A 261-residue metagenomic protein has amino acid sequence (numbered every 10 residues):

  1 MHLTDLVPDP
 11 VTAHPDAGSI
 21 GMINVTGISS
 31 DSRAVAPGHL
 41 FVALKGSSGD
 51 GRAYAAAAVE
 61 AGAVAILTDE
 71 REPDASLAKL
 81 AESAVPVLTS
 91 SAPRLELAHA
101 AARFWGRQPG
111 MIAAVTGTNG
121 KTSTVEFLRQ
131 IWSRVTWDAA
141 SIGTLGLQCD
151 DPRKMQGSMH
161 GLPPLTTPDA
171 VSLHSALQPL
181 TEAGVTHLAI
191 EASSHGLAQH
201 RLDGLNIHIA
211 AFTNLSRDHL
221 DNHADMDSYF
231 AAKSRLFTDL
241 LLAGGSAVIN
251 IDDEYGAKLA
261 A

Functional and structural regions predicted by a protein language model:
H2-T116, S123-W137, S234: Short, basic phosphate-binding NTP loop
S19-I28, L95-A98, P168-V171, I190-G196 (+1 more regions): Short gly/ser/thr-rich secondary-structure transition/capping motifs
H39, A58, A100, V115 (+6 more regions): Residue-level signal for inorganic ion chemistry
V64-A65, T186, H208: Short acidic/polar active-site loop segments enriched in Thr and Asp
P73-A81, A183, A198, I207-A261: Acidic, Mg2+-coordinating active-site environments of NTP-dependent enzymes
T136-D150: Short beta-strand-centered segment that lines the nucleotide-binding/catalytic pocket of NTP-utilizing
H160-I190: Conserved nucleotide-sensing/catalytic segment adjacent to the nucleotide-binding pocket in NTP-handling enzymes
G184-A198, L202: Glycine-rich phosphate-binding loop used to anchor ATP phosphates in small-molecule kinases, encompassing both
